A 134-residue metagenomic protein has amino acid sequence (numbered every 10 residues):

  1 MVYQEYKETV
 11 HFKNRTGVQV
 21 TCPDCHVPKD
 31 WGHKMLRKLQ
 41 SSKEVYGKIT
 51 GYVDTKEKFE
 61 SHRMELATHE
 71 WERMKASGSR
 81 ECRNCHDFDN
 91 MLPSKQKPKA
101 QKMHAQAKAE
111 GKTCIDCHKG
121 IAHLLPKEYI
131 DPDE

Functional and structural regions predicted by a protein language model:
M1-E134: Short sequence/structural segments immediately N-terminal
